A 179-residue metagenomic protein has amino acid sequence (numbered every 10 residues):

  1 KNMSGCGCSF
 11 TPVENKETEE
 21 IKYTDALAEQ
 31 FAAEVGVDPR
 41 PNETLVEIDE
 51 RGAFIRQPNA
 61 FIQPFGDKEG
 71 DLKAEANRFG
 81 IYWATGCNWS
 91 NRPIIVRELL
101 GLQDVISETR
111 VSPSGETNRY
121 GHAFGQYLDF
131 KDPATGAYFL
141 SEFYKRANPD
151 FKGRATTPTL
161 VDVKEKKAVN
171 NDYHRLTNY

Functional and structural regions predicted by a protein language model:
S4-Y179: GST-like domain detector, emphasizing the conserved glutathione-binding G-site in the N-terminal thioredoxin-like
